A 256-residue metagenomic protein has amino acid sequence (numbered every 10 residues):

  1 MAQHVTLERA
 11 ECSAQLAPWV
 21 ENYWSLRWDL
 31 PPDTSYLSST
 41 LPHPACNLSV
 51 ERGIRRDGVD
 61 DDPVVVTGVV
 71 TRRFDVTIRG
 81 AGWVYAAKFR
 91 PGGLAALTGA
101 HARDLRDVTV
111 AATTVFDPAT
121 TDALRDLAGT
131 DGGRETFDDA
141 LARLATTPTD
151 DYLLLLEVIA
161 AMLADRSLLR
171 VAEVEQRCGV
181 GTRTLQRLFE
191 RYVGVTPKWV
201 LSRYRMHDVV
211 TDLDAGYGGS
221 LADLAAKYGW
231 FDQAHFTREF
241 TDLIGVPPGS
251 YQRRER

Functional and structural regions predicted by a protein language model:
M1-T182, Y192-P197, T211-G216, S220-F231 (+1 more regions): Alpha-helical bundle regulatory/interaction domains
V76, R187, R191, H207-V209 (+1 more regions): General helical structural elements
F189, L201, F240-T241, Q252: DNA major-groove recognition helix of helix-turn-helix
H235-E239, V246: Extracellularly exposed regions in secreted/surface proteins, prominently low-complexity, repeat-rich
